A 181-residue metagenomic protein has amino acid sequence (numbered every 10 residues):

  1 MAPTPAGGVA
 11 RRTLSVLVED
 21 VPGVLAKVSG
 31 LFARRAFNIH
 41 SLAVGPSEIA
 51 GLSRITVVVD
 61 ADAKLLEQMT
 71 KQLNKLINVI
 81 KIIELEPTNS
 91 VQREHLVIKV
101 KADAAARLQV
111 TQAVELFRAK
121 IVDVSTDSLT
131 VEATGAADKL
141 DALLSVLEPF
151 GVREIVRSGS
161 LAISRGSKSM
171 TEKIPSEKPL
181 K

Functional and structural regions predicted by a protein language model:
M1-S53, V58-K181: Long, contiguous binding/interaction regions
